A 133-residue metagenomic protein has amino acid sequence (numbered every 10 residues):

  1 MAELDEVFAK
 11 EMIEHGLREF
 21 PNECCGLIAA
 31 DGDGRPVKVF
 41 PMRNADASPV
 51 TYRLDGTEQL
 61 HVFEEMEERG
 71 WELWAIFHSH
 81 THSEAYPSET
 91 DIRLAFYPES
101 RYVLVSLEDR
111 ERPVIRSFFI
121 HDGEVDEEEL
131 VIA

Functional and structural regions predicted by a protein language model:
M1-L73, H82-A133: Conserved beta-strand-loop surface patch within small alpha/beta domains used for substrate/adaptor or ligand engagement
S79: Metallo-beta-lactamase
